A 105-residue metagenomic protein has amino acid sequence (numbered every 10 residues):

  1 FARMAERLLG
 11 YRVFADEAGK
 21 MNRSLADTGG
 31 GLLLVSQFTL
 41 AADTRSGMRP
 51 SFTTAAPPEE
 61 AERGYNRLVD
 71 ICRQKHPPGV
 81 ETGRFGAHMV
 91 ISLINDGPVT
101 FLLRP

Functional and structural regions predicted by a protein language model:
F1-G29, L40-D70, K75: Compact, glycine-rich, soluble single-domain proteins
M4, V35, V99: Residue-level signal for inorganic ion chemistry
E17-L32, E81-I94: Glycine/charge-rich, flexible interdomain linkers and switch-proximal surface loops that mediate coupling
L33-T39: Active-site-adjacent structural patch at catalytic or cofactor/ligand-binding sites
F52-P105: Positively charged, low-complexity, intrinsically disordered RNA-binding extensions
